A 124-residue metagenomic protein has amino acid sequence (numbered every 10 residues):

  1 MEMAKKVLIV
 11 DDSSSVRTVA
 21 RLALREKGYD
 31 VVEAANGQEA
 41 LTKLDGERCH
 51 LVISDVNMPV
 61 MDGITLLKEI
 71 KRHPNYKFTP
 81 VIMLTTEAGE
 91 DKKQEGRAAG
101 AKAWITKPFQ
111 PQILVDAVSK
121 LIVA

Functional and structural regions predicted by a protein language model:
A4, R48-H50, N75-P80: His-Asp phosphorelay/catalytic-motif detector in bacterial-type signaling
T18-E26: Charged docking surfaces used in two-component/phosphorelay signaling
E33-L51, Q94: Acidic, metal-coordinating helix/loop segments flanking the phosphotransfer/catalytic sites of two-component signaling
D55, T85: Active-site residues of response regulator receiver
M58: Receiver (REC) domain active-site loop signature in two-component systems and cognate sites in sensor histidine kinases
K102: Short, glycine/charged-rich "phosphate-handling" switch motifs in NTP-dependent and phosphotransfer domains
F109-V118: C-terminal output helix
